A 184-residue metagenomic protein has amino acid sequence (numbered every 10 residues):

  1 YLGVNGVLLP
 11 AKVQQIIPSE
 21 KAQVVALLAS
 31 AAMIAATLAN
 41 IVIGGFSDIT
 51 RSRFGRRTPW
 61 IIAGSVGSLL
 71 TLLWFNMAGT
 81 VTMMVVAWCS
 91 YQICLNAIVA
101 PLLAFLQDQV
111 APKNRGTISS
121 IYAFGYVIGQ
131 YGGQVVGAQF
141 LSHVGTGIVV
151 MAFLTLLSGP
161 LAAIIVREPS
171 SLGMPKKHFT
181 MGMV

Functional and structural regions predicted by a protein language model:
Y1-M33: Helix-loop boundary and gating motifs at the non-cytosolic
V25-S47: Central cavity-lining transmembrane alpha-helices of secondary-active solute carriers, predominantly the Major
A32-T37, G116-L141: Glycine-rich segments within core transmembrane alpha-helices of 12-TM secondary carriers
I49-S65: Cytoplasmic membrane-interface "Motif A"-like loop-to-helix N-cap segments of 12-TM Major Facilitator Superfamily
I62-G79: C-terminal ends and interior cores of transmembrane alpha-helices in multi-pass membrane transporters/permeases
A63, G145-I164: Symmetry-related core transmembrane helices of the 12-TM Major Facilitator Superfamily/SLC fold
S90-F124: Cytoplasmic helix-loop-helix junction between adjacent transmembrane helices in 12-TM secondary transporters
P169-V184: Juxtamembrane intracellular "pre-TM" segments in multi-pass secondary transporters
